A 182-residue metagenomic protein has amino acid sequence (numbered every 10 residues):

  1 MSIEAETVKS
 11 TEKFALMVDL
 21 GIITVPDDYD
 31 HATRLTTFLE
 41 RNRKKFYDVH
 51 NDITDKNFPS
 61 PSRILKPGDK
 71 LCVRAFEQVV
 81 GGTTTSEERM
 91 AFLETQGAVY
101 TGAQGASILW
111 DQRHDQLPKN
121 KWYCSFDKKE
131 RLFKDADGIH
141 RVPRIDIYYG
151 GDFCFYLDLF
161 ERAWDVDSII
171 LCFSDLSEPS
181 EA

Functional and structural regions predicted by a protein language model:
M1-V99, G105-A182: A binding-site-centric feature that preferentially detects glycan-recognition modules on secreted/surface proteins
